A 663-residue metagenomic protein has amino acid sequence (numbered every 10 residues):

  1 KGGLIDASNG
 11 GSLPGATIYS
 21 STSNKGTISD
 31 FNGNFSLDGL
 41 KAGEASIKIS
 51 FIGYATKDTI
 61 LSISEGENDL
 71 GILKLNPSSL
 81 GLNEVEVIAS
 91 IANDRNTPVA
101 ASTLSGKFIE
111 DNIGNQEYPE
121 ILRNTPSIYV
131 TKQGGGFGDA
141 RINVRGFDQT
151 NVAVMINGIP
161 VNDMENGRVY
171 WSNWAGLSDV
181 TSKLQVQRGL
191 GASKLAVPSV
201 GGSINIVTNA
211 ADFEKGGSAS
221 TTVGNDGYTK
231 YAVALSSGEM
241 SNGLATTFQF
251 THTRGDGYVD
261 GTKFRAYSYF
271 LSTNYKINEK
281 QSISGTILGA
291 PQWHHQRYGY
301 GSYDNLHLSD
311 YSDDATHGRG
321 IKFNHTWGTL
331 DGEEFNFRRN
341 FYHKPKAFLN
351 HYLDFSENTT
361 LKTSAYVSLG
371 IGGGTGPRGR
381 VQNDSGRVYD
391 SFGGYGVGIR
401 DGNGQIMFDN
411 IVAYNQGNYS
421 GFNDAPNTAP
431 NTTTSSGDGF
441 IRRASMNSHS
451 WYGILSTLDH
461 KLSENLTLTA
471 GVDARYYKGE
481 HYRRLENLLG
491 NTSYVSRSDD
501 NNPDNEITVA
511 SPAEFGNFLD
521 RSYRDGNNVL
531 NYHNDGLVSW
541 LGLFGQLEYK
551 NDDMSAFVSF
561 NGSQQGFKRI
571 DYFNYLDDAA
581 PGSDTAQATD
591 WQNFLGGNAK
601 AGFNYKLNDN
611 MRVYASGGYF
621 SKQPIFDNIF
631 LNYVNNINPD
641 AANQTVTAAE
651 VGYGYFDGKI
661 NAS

Functional and structural regions predicted by a protein language model:
S8-N9, A16-S21, K48-Y54, S64-D111 (+1 more regions): Short, acidic, small-residue-rich periplasmic hinge/interaction motif at the N-terminus of Gram-negative outer-membrane
S36-G39, E110, R141, P160-R188 (+1 more regions): Short acidic/polar hinge/loop motifs at secondary-structure boundaries that mediate gating or recognition
L73, A175-S218: A beta-strand signature from Gram-negative outer-membrane beta-barrel systems, especially the internal plug domain
P119-P160, G176, S182: Extracytoplasmic beta-strand/coil segments of soluble accessory domains associated with Gram-negative outer-membrane
G216, V223-R254, V259-R297, K346-E357 (+1 more regions): Transmembrane beta-barrel wall of Gram-negative outer-membrane proteins
S282-N350, T375-R443, I507-D525: Acidic/polar loop-and-plug regions of large Gram-negative outer-membrane beta-barrel proteins
T360-Y366, K606, R612-G618, A642-S663: Membrane-embedded beta-barrel scaffold of Gram-negative outer-membrane proteins
I441, T467-N608, F630: Signature of Gram-negative outer-membrane beta-barrel scaffolds
